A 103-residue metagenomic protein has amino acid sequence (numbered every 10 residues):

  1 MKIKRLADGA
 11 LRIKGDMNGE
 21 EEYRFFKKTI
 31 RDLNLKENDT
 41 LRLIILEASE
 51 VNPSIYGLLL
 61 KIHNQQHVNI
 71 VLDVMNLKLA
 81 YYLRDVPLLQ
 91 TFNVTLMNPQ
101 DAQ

Functional and structural regions predicted by a protein language model:
M1-V51, G57-Q103: STAS-like cytosolic regulatory interaction modules
